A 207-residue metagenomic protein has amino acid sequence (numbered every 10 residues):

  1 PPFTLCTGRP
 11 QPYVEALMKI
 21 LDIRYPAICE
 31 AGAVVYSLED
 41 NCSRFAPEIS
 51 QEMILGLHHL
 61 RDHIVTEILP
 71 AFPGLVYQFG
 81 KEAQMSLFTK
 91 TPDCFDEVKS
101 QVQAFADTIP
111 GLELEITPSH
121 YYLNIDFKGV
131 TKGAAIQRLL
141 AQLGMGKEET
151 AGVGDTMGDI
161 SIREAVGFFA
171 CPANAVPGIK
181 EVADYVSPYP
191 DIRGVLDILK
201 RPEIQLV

Functional and structural regions predicted by a protein language model:
P1-L75: Active-site phosphate-binding/coordination module
P1-T4, I23-Y25, E148-T150, E164-F168 (+1 more regions): Short active-site oxyanion
P12-A16, A135, S161-I162, G178-E181 (+1 more regions): Phosphate- and divalent-cation-binding pockets in alpha/beta enzyme and binding domains that engage nucleotide-derived
A16-K19, D40-N41, K99, E164-A165 (+1 more regions): Short amphipathic alpha-helical segments
L21-I23, R44-E48, F95, Y189-P190 (+1 more regions): Short, hinge-like loop/turn segments at secondary-structure boundaries
R61-A165, N174: Conserved acidic, metal-coordinating active-site core of Asp-based, Mg2+-dependent phosphoryl-transfer enzymes
A165, F169-V207: Asp-based, Mg2+/Mn2+-dependent phosphohydrolase catalytic module
